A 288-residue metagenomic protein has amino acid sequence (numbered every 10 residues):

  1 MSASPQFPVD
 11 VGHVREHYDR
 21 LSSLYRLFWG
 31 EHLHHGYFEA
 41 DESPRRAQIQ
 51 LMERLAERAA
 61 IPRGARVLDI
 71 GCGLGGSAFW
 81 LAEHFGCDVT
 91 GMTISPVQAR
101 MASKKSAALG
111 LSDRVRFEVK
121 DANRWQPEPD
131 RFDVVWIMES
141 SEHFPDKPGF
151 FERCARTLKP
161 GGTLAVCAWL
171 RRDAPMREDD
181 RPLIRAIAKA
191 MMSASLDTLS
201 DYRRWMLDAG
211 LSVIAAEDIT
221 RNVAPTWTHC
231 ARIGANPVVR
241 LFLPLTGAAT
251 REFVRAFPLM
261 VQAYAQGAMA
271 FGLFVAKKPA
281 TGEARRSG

Functional and structural regions predicted by a protein language model:
M1-L27: N-terminal auxiliary segments of SAM/dcSAM-dependent transferases
E31-H32, E42-R63: Conserved alpha-helix/loop element of class I SAM-dependent methyltransferases that forms part of the SAM/SAH-binding
L68, S77-R124: Class I SAM-dependent methyltransferase SAM/SAH-binding core
N123-V135: A short acidic, Gly/Pro-enriched loop at the edge of an enzyme's catalytic core that lines a small-molecule cofactor
P148-T163: A short glycine-rich, Lys/Arg-flanked "PGG" loop and its adjoining helix->strand segment in the class I
L170-S193: Short, glycine-/aromatic-enriched active-site segment of Class I SAM-dependent methyltransferases
A194-G210, A216: Short alpha-helix
A215-G288: Conserved Class I S-adenosyl-L-methionine
